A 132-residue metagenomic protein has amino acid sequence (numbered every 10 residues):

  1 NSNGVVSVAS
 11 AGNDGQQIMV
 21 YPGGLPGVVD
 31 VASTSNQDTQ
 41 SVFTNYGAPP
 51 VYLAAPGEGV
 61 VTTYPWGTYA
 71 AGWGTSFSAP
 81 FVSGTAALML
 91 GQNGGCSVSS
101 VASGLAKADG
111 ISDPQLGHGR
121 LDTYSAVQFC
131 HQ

Functional and structural regions predicted by a protein language model:
N1-Y64, S103-A108: Catalytic-core segments of hydrolase enzymes
N3-G4, V20, G27-D30, V42 (+1 more regions): C-terminal subdomain of the subtilisin-like protease fold in secreted/lumenal serine endopeptidases
S10, A55, G72, V82 (+1 more regions): Short glycine/serine/threonine-biased micro-segments
N13-Q16, N36, S78, L88 (+1 more regions): Short, electropositive, low-hydrophobicity segments enriched in small/polar residues
Q40-S41, P65-F77, S112: Short pre-catalytic strand/loop immediately N-terminal to key active-site residues, enriched for Gly-Thr
A54, S76, R120: Short aromatic/basic micro-patch
F77-G94: Short, small-residue alpha-helix embedded
